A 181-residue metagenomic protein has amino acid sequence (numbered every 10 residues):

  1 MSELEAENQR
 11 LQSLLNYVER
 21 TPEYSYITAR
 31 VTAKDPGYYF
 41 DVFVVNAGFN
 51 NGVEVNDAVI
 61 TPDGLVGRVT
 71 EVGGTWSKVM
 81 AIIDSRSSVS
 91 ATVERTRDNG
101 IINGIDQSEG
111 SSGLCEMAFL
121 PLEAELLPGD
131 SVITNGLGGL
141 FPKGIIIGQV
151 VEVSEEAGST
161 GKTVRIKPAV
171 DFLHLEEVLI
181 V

Functional and structural regions predicted by a protein language model:
E3, R10-V181: A secondary-structure micro-motif
